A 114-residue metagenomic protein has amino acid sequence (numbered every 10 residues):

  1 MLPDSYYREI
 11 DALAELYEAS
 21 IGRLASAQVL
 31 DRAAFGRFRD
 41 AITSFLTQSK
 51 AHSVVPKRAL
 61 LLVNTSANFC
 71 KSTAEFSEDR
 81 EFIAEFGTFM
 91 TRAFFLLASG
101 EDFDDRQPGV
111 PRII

Functional and structural regions predicted by a protein language model:
M1-R39: Short terminal alpha-helical segments
Y6-L13, S20, A59, S66 (+2 more regions): Generic structural signal of hydrophobic/aromatic residues within well-ordered alpha-helices of folded domains
Y17-S20, D31, S49-H52, L97 (+1 more regions): Short secondary-structure junctions and interdomain/linker hinges
I21-D31, H52, F76, R80-I83: Alpha-helical rod/repeat scaffolding segments in eukaryotic adaptors/tethers and long-chain four-helix cytokines
A27, F45-S49, T73: Alpha-helix C-capping/helix-to-loop hinge sites
T47-V63, R80-I83: Short, charged early-sequence alpha-helical segments and their helix-coil boundaries
L62-I114: Amphipathic alpha-helical binding modules
